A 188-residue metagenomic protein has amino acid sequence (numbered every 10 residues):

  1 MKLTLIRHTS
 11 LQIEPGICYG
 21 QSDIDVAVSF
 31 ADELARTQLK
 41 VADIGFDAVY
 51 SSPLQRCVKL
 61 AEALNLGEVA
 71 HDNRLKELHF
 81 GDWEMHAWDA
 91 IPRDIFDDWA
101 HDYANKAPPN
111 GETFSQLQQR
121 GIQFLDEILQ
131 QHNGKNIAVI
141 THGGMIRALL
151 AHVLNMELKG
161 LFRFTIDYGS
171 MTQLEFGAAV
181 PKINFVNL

Functional and structural regions predicted by a protein language model:
L3, K135-T141: Generic beta-sheet signal
L3, R7-L60, N110-G121: Loop-to-helix element that buttresses phosphate recognition and phosphoryl-transfer chemistry
L11, M145-I146: Short active-site segment of divalent metal-dependent hydrolases/proteases that encodes the spacing between
R36-I95: Phosphate-coordination/substrate-recognition cap region in phosphate-metabolizing enzymes
I44, H71-D72, L78-A90, Q130-K135 (+1 more regions): Acidic, low-complexity terminal tails and accessory targeting/binding regions of phosphate-metabolizing enzymes
A63, A148-H152: Active-site signature of alpha/beta-hydrolase-fold catalytic machinery across serine- and Asp/Cys-nucleophile hydrolases
F96-Q116: Short glycine/proline- and acidic residue-enriched helix-loop micro-motifs that form flexible lids or anion-recognition
